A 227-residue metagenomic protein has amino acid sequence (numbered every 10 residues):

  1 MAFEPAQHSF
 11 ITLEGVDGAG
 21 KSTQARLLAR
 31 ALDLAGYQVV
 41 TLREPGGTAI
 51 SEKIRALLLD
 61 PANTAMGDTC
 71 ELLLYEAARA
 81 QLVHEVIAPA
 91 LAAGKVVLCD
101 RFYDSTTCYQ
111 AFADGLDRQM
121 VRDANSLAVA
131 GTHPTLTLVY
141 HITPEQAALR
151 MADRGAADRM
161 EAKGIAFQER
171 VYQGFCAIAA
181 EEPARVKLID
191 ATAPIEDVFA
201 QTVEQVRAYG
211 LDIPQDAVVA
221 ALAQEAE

Functional and structural regions predicted by a protein language model:
A2-E4, L27-A29, E145-E227: NTP-dependent small-molecule kinase module
F10: Walker A (P-loop) ATP-phosphate-binding motif of ABC ATPase nucleotide-binding domains
L13: Hydrophobic anchor at the beta1->P-loop junction of P-loop NTPases
V16: P-loop (Walker A) phosphate-binding loop of NTP-binding proteins
K21: Conserved lysine of the Walker
Q24: Hydrophobic positions on the alpha1 helix immediately C-terminal to the Walker A/P-loop
A35-V129: ATP-dependent small-molecule kinase phosphotransfer cores that center on conserved nucleotide phosphate-binding segments
R101, S105-Q173: A glycine- and Lys/Arg-enriched "phosphate-lid" helix/loop adjacent to the NTP-binding pocket of small-molecule kinases
